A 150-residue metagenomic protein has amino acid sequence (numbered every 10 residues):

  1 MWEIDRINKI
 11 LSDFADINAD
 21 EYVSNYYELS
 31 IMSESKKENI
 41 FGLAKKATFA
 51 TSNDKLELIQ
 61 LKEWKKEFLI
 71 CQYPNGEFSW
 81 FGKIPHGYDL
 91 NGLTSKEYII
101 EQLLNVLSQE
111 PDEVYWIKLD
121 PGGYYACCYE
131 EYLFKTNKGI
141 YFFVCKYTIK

Functional and structural regions predicted by a protein language model:
M1-L90: N-terminal "domain-start" segment
D5-D13, S95-Y98, G123-Y125: Short amphipathic alpha-helical surface micro-motifs
T48-T51, T94, T136, T148: Residue-identity detector for threonine
K55, L90-G92, P121, K138: Short linear motifs in intrinsically disordered/low-complexity regions
P85-G87, N91-L104: Intrinsically disordered, low-complexity segments enriched in Gly and acidic/Ser/Thr residues that form flexible
E101-K150: Acidic, proline/glycine-rich low-complexity IDRs
